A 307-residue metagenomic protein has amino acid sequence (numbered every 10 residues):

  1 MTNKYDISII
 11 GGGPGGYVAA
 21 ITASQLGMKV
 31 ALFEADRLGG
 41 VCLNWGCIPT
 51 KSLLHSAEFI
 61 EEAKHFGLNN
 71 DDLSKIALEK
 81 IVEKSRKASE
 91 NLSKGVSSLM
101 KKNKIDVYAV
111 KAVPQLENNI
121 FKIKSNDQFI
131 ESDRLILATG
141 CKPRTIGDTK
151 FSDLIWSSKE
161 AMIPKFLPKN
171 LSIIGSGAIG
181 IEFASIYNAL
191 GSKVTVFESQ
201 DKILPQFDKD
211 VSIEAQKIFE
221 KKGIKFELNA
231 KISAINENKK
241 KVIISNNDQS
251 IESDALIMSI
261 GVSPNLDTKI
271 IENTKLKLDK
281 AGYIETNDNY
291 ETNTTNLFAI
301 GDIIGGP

Functional and structural regions predicted by a protein language model:
T2-G13, L167-G177: Beta1/beta-strand and adjacent pyrophosphate-binding region of the FAD-binding site in flavoprotein oxidoreductases
T2-Y5, I21-M28, F33-L167, Q200-L204 (+4 more regions): Glycine-rich flavin
Y5-L32, G180-N188: N-terminal Rossmann-like FAD-binding beta1-loop-alpha1 element of flavoenzymes
S8-I10, A112, I130-G140, I174 (+2 more regions): Short hydrophobic core segments
G27, G191-K193, G223: Glycine-centered short loops/turns at secondary-structure junctions
S152-L167, I251-P307: FAD-site-proximal beta/loop scaffold in flavoenzymes
L154, K165-K202, Q206-F207: Rossmann-like NAD(P)H-binding beta-loop-alpha module
